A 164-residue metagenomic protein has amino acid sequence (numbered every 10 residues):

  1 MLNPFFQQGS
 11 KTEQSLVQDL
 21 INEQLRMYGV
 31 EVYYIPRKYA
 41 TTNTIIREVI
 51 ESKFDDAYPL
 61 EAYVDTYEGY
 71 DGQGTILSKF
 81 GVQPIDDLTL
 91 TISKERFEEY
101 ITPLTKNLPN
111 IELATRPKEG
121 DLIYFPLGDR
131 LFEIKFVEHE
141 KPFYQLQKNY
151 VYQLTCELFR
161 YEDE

Functional and structural regions predicted by a protein language model:
M1-F97, N149-E164: N-terminal disorder-to-order initiation segments that are Gly/Lys/Arg-biased and fold into the first beta/loop/alpha
R47-V49, P103-K106, E138-E140, Q147-N149: Surface-exposed beta-strand edges and their flanking turn/coil or helix-capping segments
G74-S78, N107-P109, E119-D121: Short secondary-structure capping micro-motifs at structural edges
L88-L113: Short alpha-helix capping/helix-loop boundary micro-motifs
A114-P117, I123-E164: Compact mixed alphabeta submodule
